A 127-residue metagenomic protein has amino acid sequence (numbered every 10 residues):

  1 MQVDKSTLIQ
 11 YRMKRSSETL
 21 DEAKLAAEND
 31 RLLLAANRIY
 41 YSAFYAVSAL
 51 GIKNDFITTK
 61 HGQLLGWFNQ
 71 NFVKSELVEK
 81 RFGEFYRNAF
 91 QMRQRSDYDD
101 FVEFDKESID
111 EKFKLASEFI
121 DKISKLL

Functional and structural regions predicted by a protein language model:
M1-L127: Terminal alpha-helical segments
